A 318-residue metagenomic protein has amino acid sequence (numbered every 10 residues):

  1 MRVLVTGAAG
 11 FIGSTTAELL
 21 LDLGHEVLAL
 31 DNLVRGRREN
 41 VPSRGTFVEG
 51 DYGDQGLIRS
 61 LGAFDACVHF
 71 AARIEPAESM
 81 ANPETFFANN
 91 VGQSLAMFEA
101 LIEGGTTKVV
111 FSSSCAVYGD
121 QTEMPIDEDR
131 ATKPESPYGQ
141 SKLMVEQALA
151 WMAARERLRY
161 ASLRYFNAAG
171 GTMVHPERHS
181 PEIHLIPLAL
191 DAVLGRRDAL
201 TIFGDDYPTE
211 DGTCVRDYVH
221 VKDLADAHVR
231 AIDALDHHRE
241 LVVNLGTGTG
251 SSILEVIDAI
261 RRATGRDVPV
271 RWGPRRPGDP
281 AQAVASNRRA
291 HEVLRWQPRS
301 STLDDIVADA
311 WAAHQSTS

Functional and structural regions predicted by a protein language model:
M1-G170: N-terminal Rossmann-like NAD(P)+-binding domain of SDR-like oxidoreductases, especially those catalyzing
E18, R59, F98, A150 (+4 more regions): Solvent-exposed, non-membrane alpha-helical residues enriched in polar/charged side chains
G36-R38, G50, A77, S112 (+9 more regions): Glycine-centered small-residue hotspots that permit tight backbone geometry or close packing
R37, P76, N82, T122 (+8 more regions): Glycine-rich, flexible loop/turn motifs
F87, R130, E135-L143, R178-P187 (+2 more regions): Short-chain dehydrogenase/reductase
T172-E182, D191-A192, D198: Hydrophobic, Gly/Ser/Ala-rich alpha-helical and linker tracts in large acyl-processing enzymes of secondary/lipid
L188, L194-S318: C-terminal substrate-binding subdomain of Rossmann-fold SDR/epimerase-dehydratase oxidoreductases
